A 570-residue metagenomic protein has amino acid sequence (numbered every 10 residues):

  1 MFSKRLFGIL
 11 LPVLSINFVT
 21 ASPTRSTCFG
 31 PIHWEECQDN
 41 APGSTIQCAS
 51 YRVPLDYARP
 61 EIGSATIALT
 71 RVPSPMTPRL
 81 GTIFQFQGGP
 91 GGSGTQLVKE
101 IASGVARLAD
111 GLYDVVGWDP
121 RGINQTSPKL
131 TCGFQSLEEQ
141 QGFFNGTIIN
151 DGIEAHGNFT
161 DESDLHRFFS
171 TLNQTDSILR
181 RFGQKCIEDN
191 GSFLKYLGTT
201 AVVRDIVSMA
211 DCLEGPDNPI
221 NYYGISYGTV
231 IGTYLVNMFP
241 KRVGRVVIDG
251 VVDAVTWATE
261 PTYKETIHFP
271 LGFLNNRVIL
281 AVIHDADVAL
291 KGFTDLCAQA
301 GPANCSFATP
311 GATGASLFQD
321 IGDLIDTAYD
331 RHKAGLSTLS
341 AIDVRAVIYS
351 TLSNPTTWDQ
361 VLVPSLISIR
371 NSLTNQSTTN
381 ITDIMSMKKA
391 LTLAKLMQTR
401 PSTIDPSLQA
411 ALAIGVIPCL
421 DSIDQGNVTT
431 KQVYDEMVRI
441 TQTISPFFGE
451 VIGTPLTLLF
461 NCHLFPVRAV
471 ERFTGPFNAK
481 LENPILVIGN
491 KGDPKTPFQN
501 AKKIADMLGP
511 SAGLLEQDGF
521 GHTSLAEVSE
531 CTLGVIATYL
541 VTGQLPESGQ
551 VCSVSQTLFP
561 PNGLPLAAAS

Functional and structural regions predicted by a protein language model:
L11-D164, F169-Q174, R180, S208 (+3 more regions): Catalytic-loop region of hydrolases
G94, P494-N500: Conserved alpha/beta-hydrolase "acid-adjacent" motif
T131-D151, Y234-D320, V363-M387: A catalytic-pocket lid/entrance helix-loop region that shapes and gates access to the active site across common
D189-S192, V203-N218: Conserved acidic catalytic loop of the alpha/beta-hydrolase fold
P216-S226: Alpha/beta-hydrolase fold nucleophile elbow
F318-A479, V528: Alpha/beta-hydrolase fold active-site neighborhood
K480-L481, L486-G489: Short beta-strand/loop motif that positions the catalytic acidic residue of the alpha/beta-hydrolase fold
F520-E530: Catalytic histidine-centered segment of alpha/beta-hydrolase-like enzymes
